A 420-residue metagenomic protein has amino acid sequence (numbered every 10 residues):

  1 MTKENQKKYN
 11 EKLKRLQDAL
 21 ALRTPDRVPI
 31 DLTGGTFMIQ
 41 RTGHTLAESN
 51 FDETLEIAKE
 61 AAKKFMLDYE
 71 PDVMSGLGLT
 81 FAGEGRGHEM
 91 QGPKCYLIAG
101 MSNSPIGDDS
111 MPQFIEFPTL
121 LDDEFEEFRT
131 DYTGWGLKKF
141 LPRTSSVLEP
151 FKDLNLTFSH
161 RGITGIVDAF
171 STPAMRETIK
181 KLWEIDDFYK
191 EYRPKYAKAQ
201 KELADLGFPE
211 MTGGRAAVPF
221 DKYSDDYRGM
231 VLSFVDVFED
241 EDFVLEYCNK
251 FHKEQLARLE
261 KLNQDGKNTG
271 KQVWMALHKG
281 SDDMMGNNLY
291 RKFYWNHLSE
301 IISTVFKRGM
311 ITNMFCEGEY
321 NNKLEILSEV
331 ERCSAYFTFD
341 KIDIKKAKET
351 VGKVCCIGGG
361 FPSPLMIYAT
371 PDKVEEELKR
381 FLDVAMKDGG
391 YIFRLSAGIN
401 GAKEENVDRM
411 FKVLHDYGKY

Functional and structural regions predicted by a protein language model:
M1-Y420: Catalytic cores of TIM-barrel enzymes
